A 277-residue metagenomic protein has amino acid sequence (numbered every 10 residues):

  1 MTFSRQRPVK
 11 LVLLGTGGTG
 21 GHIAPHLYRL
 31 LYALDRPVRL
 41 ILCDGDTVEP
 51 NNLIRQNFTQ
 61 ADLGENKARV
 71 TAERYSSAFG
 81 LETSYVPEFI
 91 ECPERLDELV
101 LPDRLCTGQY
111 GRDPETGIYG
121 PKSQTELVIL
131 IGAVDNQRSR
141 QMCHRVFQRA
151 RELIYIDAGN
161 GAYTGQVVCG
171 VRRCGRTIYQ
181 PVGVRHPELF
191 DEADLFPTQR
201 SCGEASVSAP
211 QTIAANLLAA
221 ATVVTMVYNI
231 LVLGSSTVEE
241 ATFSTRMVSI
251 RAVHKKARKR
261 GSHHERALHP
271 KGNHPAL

Functional and structural regions predicted by a protein language model:
T2-L13, G17-G18, P121-I129, A133-L277: Glycine-rich phosphate/adenylate-binding loop
R7-D35, I41-T47: Glycine-rich adenosine-cofactor-binding loop
G21, N51, Q141: Alpha-helical elements of the RecA-like P-loop NTPase motor core of helicases
L27-L31, N57, F147, L231: Active-site catalytic pocket residues across diverse enzymes, especially alpha/beta-hydrolases
A33-V38, L233-T237: Phosphate-handling active-site elements
P37-E82: Glycine-rich phosphate-binding loop and adjoining beta1-alpha1-beta2 segment of Rossmann-like nucleotide-binding folds
N66-E126, V134-R138: A structured beta-alpha segment of the ubiquitous adenosine-cofactor-binding alpha/beta core
